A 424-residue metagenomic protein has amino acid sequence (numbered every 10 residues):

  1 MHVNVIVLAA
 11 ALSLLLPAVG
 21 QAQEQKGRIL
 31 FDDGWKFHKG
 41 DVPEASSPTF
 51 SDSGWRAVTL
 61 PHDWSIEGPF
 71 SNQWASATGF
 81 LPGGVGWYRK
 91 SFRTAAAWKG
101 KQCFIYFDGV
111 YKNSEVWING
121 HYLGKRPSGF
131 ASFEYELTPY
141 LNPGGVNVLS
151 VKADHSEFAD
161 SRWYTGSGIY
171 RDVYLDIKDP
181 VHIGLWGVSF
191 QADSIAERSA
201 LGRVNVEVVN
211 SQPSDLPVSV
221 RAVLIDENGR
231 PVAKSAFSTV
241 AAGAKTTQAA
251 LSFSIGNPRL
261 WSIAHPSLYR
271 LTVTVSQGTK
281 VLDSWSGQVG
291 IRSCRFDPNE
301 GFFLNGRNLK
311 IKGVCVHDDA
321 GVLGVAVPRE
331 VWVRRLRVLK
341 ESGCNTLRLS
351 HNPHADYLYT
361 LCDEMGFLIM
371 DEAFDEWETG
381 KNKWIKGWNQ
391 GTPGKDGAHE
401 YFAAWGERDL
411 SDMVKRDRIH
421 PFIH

Functional and structural regions predicted by a protein language model:
V7-P17: Bacterial N-terminal signal peptides
A22-Y106, S161, G166-I169: Extended carbohydrate-recognition surfaces in non-catalytic/accessory domains of CAZymes and lectin-like proteins
D41, G83-W186, S211-Q212, P353-D356 (+1 more regions): Accessory beta-strand-rich segments of carbohydrate-active enzymes
W98-Q102, L141-V146, D215, S254-R270: Short glycine/proline/serine/threonine-rich loop/turn segments at secondary-structure transition edges
K112, P127-E134, A159, S293-H424: Active-site mouth of glycoside hydrolases
I118, S199-V240, T247-L251: Beta-strand-rich binding/interaction modules
D154-S161, S276-L282, G306: Short acidic/polar inter-strand loop motif in beta-rich domains
R171-G187, R292-R307: Low-complexity, Pro/Ser/Thr- and charge-rich linker/hinge segments at domain boundaries
